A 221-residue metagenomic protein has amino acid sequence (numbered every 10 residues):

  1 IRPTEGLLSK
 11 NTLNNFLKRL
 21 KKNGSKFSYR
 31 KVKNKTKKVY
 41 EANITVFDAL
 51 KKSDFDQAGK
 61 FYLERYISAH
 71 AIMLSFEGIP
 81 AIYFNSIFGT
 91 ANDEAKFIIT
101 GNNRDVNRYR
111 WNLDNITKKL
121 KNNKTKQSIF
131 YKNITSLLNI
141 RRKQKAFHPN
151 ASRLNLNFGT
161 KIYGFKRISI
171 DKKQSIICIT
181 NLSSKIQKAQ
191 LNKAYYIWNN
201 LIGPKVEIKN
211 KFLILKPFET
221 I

Functional and structural regions predicted by a protein language model:
I1-Y195, N200-I221: Active-site and adjacent substrate-binding regions of carbohydrate-active enzymes
